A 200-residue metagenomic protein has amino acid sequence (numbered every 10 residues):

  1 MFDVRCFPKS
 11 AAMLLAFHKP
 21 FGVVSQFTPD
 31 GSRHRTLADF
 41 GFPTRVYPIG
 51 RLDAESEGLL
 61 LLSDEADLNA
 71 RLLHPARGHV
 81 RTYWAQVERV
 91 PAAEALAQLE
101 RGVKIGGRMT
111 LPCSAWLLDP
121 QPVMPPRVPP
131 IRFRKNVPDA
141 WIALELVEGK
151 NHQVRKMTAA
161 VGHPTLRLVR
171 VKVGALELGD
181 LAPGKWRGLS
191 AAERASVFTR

Functional and structural regions predicted by a protein language model:
F2-R200: RNA pseudouridine synthases
